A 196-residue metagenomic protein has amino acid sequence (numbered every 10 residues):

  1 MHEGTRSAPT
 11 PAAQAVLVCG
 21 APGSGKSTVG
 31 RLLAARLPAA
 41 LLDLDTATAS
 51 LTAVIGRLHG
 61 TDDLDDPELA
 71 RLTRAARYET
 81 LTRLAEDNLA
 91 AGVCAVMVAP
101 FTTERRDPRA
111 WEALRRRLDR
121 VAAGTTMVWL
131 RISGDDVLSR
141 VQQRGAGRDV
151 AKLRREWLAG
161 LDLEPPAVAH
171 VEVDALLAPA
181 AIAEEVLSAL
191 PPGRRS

Functional and structural regions predicted by a protein language model:
M1-Q14: Extreme N-terminal, non-catalytic leader segments that precede Walker-type/kinase nucleotide-binding cores
V18: Hydrophobic anchor at the beta1->P-loop junction of P-loop NTPases
P22: The conserved Walker
K26: Conserved lysine of the Walker
R31-T80, E86: Conserved substrate/cofactor phosphate-moiety recognition/catalytic segment in nucleotide-dependent phosphotransferases
L72-V121: Glycine-rich phosphate-binding loop used to anchor ATP phosphates in small-molecule kinases, encompassing both
D119-V141, V173: Conserved phosphate-donor/acceptor-positioning beta-strand/loop module used by diverse small-molecule
S139-E185, R195-S196: Small-molecule kinase domains that catalyze NTP-dependent phosphoryl transfer to phosphate-bearing small molecules
